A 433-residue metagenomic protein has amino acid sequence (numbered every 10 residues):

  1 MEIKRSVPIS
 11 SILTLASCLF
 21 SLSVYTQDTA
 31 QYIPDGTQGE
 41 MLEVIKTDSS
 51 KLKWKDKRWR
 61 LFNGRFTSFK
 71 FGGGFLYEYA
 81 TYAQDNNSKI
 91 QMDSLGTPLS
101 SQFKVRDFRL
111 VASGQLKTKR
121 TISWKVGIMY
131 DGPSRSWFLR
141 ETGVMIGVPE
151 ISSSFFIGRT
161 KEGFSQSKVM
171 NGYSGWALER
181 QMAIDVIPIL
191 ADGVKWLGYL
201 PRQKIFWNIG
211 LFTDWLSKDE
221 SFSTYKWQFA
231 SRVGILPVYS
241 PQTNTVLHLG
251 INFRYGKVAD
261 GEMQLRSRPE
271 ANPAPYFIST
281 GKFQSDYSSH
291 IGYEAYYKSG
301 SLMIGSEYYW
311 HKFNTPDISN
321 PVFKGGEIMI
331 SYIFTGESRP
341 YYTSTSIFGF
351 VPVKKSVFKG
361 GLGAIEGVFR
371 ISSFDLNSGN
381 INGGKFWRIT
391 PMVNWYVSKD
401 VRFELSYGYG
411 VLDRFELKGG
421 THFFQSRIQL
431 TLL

Functional and structural regions predicted by a protein language model:
M1-L42: Cleavable N-terminal export/targeting peptides
S11, L139, I189-G193, H290 (+1 more regions): Short beta-strand-initiation
Q31-I33, L42-T47, Q84, Q264-L433: Outer-membrane beta-barrel pore domains
Q38-K51, N63-S68: N-terminal targeting signals for Sec/Tat export/insertion, comprising classic cleavable signal peptides
K53-W54, N86: N-terminal amphipathic/hydrophobic interface segments
R58-A83, T97-S217, S221-V258, Y332-E337 (+5 more regions): Outer membrane beta-barrel
N86-D93: Short Gly/aromatic-enriched secondary-structure transition segments
